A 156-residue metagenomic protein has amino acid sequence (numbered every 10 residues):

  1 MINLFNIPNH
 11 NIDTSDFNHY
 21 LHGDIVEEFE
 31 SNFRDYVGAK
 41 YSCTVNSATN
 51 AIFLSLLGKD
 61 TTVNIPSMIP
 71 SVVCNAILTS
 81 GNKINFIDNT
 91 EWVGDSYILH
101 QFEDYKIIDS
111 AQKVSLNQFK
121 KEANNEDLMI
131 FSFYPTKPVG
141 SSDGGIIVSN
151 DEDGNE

Functional and structural regions predicted by a protein language model:
M1-K59, S80: Conserved PLP-binding active-site segment in aminotransferase class I/II-type PLP enzymes
Y41, T62, D127-L128: Short acidic donor-binding loop at the edge of a beta-strand
T44, F86-D88, I130-S132: Structural signal for conserved beta-strand scaffold positions within catalytic alpha/beta enzyme cores
T44, I65-P66, I147: Conserved SAM-binding loop
L57-S110, V114-Q118: PLP-dependent aminotransferase-like
D104-S141: Conserved active-site segment immediately N-terminal to the catalytic lysine that forms the internal aldimine
P138-E156: Conserved core segment of the aminotransferase class I/II
